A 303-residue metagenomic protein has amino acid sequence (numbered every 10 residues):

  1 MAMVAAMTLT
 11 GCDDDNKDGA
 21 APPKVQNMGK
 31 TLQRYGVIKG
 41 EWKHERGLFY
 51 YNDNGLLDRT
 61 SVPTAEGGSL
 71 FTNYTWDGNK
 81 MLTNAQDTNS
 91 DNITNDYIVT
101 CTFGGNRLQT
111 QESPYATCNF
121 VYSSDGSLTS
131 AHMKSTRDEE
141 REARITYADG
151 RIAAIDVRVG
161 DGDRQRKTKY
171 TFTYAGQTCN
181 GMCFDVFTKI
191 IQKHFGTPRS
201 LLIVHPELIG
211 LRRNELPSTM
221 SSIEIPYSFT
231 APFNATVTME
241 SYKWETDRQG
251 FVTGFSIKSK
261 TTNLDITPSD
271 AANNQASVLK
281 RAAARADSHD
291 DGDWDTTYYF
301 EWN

Functional and structural regions predicted by a protein language model:
M1-A5: Sec-dependent N-terminal signal peptides
M7-G11: C-terminal motif of bacterial Sec signal peptides marking the signal peptidase cleavage site
D14-N303: Buried hydrophobic residues that stabilize the cores of well-folded domains
